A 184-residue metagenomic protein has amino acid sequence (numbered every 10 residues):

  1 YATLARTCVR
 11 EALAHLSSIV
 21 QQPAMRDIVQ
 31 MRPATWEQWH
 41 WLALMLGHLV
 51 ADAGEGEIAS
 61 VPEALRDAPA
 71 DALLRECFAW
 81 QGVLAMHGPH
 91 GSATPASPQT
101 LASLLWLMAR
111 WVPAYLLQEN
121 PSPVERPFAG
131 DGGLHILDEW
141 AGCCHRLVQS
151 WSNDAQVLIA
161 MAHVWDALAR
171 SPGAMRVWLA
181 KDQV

Functional and structural regions predicted by a protein language model:
Y1-V184: Alpha-solenoid helical repeat scaffolds
